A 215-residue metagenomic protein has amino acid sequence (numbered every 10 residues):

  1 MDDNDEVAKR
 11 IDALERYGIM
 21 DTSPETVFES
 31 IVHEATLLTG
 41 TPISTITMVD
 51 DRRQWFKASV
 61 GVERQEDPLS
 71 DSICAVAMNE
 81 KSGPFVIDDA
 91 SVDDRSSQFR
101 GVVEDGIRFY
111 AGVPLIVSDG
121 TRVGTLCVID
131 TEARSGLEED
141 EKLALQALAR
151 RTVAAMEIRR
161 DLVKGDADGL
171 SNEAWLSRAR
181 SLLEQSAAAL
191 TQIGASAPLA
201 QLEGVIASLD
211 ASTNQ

Functional and structural regions predicted by a protein language model:
M1-T26, D161, G165-G169, S181: Signal-transmission linkers at sensory-effector interfaces
A13, P42-I43, V49-S59, R64-R108: Regulatory sensory and allosteric helical modules in signal-transduction proteins and certain transcription factors
D21-Q54, A195-G204, S208-Q215: Helix-loop-beta substructure at the N-terminus of cytosolic sensory domains that couple signal/ligand detection
I46, D119-T121: Glycine-biased flexible loop/turn sites that connect beta-strands or occur in inter-domain linkers
R108-V117: A short, aliphatic-rich beta-strand micro-motif
L126-S135: Short beta-strand-to-loop transition segments that serve as allosteric relay/switch motifs in sensory/regulatory domains
L137-A154: Amphipathic alpha-helical "output/dimerization" segments
R160-Q215: Signal-transducing coiled-coil/dimerization helices and immediately adjacent hinge/linker segments that couple sensory
